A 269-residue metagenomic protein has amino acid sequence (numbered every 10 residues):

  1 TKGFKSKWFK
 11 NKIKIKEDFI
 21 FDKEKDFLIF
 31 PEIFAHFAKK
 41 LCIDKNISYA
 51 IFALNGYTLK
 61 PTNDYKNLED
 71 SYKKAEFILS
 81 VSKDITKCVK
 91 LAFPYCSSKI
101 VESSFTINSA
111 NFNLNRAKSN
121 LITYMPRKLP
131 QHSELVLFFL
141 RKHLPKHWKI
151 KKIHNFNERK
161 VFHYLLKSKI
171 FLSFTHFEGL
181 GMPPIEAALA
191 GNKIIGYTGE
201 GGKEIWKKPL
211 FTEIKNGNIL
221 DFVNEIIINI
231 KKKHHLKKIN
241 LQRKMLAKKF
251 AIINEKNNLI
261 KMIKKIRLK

Functional and structural regions predicted by a protein language model:
T1-F27, F162, M182, I195 (+4 more regions): N-terminal pre-catalytic "stem/leader" segment of glycosyltransferase-like enzymes
G3-K74: Extended catalytic core of nucleotide-activated donor transferases of GT-like folds
K83-A92, K99-V161: Conserved catalytic-core segment of nucleotide-activated headgroup transferases in glycan assembly
K169, G191: A short alpha->beta transition loop at the rim of the catalytic pocket in nucleotide-sugar-dependent
H176: Aromatic "clamp/platform" in nucleotide-sugar-dependent glycosyltransferases that forms part of the donor/acceptor
G217-N224, I230-L268: A charged, aromatic-enriched C-terminal amphipathic alpha-helix characteristic of glycosyltransferases across folds
